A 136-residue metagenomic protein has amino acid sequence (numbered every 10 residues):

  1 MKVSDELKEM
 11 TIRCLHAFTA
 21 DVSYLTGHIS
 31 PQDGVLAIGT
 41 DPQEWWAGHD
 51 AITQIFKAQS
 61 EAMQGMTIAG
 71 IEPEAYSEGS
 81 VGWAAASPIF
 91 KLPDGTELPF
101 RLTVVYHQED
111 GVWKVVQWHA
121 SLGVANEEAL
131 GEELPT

Functional and structural regions predicted by a protein language model:
M1-P31, E132-T136: Short, low-complexity N-terminal intrinsically disordered segments enriched in polar/charged residues
S4, V22-S80: A solvent-exposed, acidic/Ser-Thr-rich amphipathic alpha-helical stretch
C14, I29, A37-G39, G82-L92 (+1 more regions): Short, well-ordered beta-strand segments in beta-rich or mixed alpha/beta enzyme and ligand-binding folds
E44, F90-K91, L122: Short, surface-exposed beta-strand-loop junctions and turns on beta-sheet-rich folds
I52, G70-A75, S87-F90, R101-H107: Hydrophobic/aromatic beta-strand elements that line small-molecule binding cavities or substrate pockets in beta-rich
A62-M63, F90-P99: Short, cysteine-centered beta-strand-loop-beta hairpins and adjacent loop/turn segments enriched in charged/polar
P73-S77, A120-G123, P135-T136: Glycine-rich beta-strand-turn "strand-cap" elements at beta-sheet edges
P99-A129: Short beta-strand edge/turn micro-motifs at domain boundaries
